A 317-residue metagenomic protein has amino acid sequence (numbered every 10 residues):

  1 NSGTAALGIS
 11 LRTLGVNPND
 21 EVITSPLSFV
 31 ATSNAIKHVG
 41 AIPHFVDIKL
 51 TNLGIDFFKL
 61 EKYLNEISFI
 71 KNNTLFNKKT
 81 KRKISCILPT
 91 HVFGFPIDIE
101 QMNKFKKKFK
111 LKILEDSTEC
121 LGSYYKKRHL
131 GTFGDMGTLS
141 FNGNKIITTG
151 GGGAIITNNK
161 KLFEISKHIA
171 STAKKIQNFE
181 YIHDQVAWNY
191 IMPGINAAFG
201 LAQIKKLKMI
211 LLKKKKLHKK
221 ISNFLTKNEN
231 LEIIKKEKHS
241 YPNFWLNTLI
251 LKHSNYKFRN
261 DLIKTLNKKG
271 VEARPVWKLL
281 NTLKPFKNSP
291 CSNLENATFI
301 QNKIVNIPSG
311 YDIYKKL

Functional and structural regions predicted by a protein language model:
N1-G8, L27: Conserved N-terminal alpha-helix of the aminotransferase class I/II PLP-enzyme fold
S2, I48, G143, S309: Short, conserved catalytic or interaction motifs in soluble domains
R12-K108, K112-S117, Y124: PLP-dependent aminotransferase-like
I23, H44, I113-L114, T138 (+2 more regions): Structural detector of well-ordered beta-strand residues that form the stable sheet scaffold of enzyme domains
L27, A41, I48, T118-E119 (+4 more regions): Histidine-centered beta-alpha loop that forms part of the nucleotide-sugar donor binding/catalytic region in diverse
F58, F69-R82, C86-T90, F95 (+3 more regions): PLP-dependent aminotransferase class I/II
E115-T149, Q177-H183: Conserved active-site segment immediately N-terminal to the catalytic lysine that forms the internal aldimine
L139-S140, G153-N158, L201: Short beta-strand-to-turn element immediately C-terminal to the catalytic PLP-Schiff-base lysine in fold type I
